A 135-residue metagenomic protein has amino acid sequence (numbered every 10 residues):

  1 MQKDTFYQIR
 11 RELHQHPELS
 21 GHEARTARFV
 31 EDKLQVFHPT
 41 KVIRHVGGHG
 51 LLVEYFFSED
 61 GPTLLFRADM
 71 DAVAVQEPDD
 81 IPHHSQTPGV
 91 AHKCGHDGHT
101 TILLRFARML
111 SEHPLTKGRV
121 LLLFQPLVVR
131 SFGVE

Functional and structural regions predicted by a protein language model:
M1-H92, T101-L104, R108-L121: Acidic/His- and Gly-rich active-site-bordering loop/insert found across diverse amide/peptide-bond hydrolases
H99-L103, F132-G133: Short glycine/serine/threonine-rich phosphate/pyrophosphate-binding segments that cradle anionic phosphate groups
K117-E135: Fold-level recognition of mixed alpha/beta catalytic cores in primary-metabolism enzymes, strongest
